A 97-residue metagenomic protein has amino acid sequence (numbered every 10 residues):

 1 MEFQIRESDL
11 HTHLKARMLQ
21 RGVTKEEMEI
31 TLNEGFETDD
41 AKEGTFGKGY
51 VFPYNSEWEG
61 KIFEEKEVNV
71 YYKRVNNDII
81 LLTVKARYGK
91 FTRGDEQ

Functional and structural regions predicted by a protein language model:
M1-Q97: Ribonuclease/tRNase effector modules and their secretory precursors
